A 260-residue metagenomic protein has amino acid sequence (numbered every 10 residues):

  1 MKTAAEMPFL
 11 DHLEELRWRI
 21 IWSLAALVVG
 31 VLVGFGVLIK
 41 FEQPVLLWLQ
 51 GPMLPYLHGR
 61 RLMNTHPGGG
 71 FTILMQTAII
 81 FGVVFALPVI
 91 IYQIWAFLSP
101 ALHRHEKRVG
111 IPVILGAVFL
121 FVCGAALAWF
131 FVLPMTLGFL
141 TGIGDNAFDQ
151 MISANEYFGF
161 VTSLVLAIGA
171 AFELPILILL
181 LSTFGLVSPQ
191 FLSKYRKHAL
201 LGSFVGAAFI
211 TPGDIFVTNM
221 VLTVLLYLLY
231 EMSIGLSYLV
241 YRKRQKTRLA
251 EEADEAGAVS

Functional and structural regions predicted by a protein language model:
M1-S260: Membrane topogenic/interface segments and analogous intrinsically disordered interaction regions
